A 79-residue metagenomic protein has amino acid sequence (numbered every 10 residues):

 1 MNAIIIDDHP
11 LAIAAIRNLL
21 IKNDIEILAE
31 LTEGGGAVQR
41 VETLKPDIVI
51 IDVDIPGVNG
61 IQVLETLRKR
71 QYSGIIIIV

Functional and structural regions predicted by a protein language model:
D7: Conserved acidic carboxylate
P10-A29: Two-component/phosphorelay signaling modules centered on CheY-like receiver
E30-I48: Acidic, metal-coordinating helix/loop segments flanking the phosphotransfer/catalytic sites of two-component signaling
E33, N59-Q62: Acidic catalytic/metal-coordinating carboxylates
Q39, I61-Y72: Short amphipathic alpha-helix used as the core "switch/output" element in two-component signaling
D52: Active-site residues of response regulator receiver
P56: The feature encodes the CheY-like receiver
S73-V79: A short, hydrophobic beta-strand element within the central beta-sheet of small alpha/beta folds
